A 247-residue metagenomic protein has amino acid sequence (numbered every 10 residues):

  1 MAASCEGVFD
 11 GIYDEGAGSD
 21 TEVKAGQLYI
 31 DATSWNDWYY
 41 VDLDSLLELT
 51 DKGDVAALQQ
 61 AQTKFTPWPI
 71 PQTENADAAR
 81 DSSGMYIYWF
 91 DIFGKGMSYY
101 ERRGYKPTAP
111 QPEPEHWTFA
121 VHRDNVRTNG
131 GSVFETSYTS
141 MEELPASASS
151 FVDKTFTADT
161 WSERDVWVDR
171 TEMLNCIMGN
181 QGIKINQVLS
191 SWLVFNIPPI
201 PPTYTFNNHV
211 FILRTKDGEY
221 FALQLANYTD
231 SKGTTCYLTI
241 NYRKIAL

Functional and structural regions predicted by a protein language model:
A2-S4: C-terminal motif of bacterial Sec signal peptides marking the signal peptidase cleavage site
E6-L247: Surface-exposed, beta-sheet-biased, low-hydrophobicity segments with strongly acidic/polar composition
